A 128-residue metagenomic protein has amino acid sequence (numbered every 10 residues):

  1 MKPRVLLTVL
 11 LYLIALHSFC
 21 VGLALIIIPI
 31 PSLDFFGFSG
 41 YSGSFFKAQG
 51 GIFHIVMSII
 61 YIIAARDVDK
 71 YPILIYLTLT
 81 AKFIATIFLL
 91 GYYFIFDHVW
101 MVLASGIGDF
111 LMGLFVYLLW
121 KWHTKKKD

Functional and structural regions predicted by a protein language model:
K2-R4, R66-Y71: Membrane-interface helix-boundary motifs at transmembrane edges
R4-S44: Membrane-helix boundary elements
T8-L11, A15-S18, G51-H54, I75 (+4 more regions): Residues within membrane-spanning alpha-helices of integral membrane proteins, especially the hydrophobic core/packing
F19-A24, S42-A65, L77-F83: Core segments of alpha-helical transmembrane spans in multipass integral membrane proteins
I26, I62, L90, L114-Y117: Membrane-embedded alpha-helical segments of multi-pass transporters/permeases
D34-F45, I73, L77, H98-G108: Non-cytosolic membrane-interface motifs at loop->transmembrane helix junctions
R66-D69, I87-A104, K121-W122: Membrane-helix boundary connector in multi-pass membrane proteins
L111-D128: Membrane-water interface at the C-terminal end of transmembrane alpha helices
